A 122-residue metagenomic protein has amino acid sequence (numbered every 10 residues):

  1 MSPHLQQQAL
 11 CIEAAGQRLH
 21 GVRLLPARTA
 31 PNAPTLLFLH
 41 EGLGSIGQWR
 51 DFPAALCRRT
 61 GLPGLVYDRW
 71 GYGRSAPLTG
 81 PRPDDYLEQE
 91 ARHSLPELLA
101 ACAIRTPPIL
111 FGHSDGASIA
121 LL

Functional and structural regions predicted by a protein language model:
M1-L10: An N-terminal hydrophobic leader/cap segment in hydrolases
A14-P26: A short loop-to-beta-strand scaffold at the N-terminal edge of the catalytic core in hydrolase folds
R18, R59-L62, P107: A generic structural signal for alpha->beta connector loops
L24-P77: Conserved HGGG/HGGXW glycine-rich cap/lid loop of the alpha/beta-hydrolase fold
R50, P96, L121-L122: Short, hydrophobic alpha-helix immediately C-terminal to the catalytic nucleophile
A55-R59, A101, L122: Alpha-helical structural signal in soluble globular domains
R69-F111: Active-site loop/oxyanion-hole signature of alpha/beta-hydrolase fold enzymes
F111-G116, A120: Gly/Ala-rich beta-loop-alpha elbow adjacent to hydrolase catalytic centers
